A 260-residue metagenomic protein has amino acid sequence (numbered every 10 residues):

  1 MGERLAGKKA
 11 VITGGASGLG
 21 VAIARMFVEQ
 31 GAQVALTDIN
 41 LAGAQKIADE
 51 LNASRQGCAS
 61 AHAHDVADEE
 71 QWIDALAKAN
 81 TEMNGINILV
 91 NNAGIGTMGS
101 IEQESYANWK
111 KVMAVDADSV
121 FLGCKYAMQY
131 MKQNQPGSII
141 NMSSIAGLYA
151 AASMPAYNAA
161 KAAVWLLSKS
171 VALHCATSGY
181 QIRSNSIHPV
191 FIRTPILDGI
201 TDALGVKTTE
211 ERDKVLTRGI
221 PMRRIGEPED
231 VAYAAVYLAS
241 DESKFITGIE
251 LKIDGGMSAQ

Functional and structural regions predicted by a protein language model:
G2-R4, Y149, V236, T247-Q260: Short C-terminal tail/terminal secondary-structure segment of NAD(P)H-dependent dehydrogenase/reductase domains
E3-A35: Canonical Rossmann dinucleotide-binding motif of NAD(H)/NADP(H)-dependent dehydrogenases/reductases, specifically
S100-I101, S105-K110, I139, R212 (+1 more regions): Substrate-binding pocket helix/loop in short-chain dehydrogenase/reductase
C124, A160, S168: Active-site helix of classical SDR
Q129, L173-T177, K244: Alpha-helical segment proximal to the catalytic Tyr-Lys
S144: Residue(s) in the substrate-gating loop at a strand-loop-helix junction that position the organic substrate next
A176, Q181-R183, I246-G248: Short, small/polar-rich loop/turn modules that mediate ligand/substrate recognition or access, typified
